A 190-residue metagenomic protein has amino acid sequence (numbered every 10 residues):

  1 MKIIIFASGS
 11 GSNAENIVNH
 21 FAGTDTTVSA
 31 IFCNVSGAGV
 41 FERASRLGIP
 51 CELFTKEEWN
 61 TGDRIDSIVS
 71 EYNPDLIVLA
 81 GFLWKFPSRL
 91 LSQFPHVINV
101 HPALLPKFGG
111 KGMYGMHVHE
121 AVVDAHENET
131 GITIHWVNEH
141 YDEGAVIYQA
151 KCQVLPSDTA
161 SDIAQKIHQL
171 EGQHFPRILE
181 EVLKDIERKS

Functional and structural regions predicted by a protein language model:
M1-S190: One-carbon transfer enzymes
